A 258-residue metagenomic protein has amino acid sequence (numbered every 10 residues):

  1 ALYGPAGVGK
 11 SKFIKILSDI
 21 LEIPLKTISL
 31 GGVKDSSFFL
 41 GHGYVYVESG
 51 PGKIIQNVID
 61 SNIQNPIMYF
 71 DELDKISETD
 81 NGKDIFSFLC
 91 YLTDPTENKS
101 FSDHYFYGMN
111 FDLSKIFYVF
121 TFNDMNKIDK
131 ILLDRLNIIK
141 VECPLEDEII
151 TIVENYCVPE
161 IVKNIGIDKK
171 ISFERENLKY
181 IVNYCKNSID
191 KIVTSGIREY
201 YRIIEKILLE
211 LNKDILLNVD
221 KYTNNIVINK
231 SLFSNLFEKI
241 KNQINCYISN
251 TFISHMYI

Functional and structural regions predicted by a protein language model:
A1-L30, I59-D60, C90: Walker A/P-loop
G4, G41, E72: The Walker A (P-loop) glycine that initiates the GxxxxGKT/S ATP-binding motif of P-loop NTPases
I20-G50, N57, S77, E148: AAA+/P-loop NTPase substrate/partner-engagement loops
S61-P66, F101-T121, I171-E176: AAA+/SF3 P-loop NTPase mechanochemical coupling elements
N62, D124-D134, I138, E142-R202 (+1 more regions): Conserved C-terminal "switch" segment of AAA+ ATPases
F70-F111: Conserved catalytic/switch belt of AAA+ P-loop NTPases
D71-L73, D94, K115-M125: A short beta-strand-to-loop transition that corresponds to the Sensor-1 phosphate-sensing loop of AAA+ P-loop ATPases
I203-I258: C-terminal engagement/docking regions of AAA+ P-loop ATPases
